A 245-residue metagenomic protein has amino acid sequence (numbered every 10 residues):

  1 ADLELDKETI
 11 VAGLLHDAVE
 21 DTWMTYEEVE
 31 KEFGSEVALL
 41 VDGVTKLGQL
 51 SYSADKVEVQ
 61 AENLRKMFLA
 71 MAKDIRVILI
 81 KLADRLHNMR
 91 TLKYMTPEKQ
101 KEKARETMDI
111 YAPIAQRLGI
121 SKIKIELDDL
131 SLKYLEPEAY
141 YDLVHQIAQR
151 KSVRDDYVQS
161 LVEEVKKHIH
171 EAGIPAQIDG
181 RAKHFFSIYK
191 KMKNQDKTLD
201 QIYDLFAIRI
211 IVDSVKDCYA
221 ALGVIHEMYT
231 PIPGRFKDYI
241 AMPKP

Functional and structural regions predicted by a protein language model:
A1-A207, I211-P245: Active-site helical microenvironments for divalent-metal-assisted chemistry
